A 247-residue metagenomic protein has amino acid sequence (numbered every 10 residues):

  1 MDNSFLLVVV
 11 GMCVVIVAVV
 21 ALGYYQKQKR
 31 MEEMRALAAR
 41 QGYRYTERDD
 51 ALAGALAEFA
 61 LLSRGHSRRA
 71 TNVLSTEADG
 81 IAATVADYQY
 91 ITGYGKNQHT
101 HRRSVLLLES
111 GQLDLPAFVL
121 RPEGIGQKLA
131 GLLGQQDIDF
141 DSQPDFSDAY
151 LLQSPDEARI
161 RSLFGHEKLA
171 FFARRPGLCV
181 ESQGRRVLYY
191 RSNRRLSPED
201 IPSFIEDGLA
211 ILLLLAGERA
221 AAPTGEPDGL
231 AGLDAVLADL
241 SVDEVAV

Functional and structural regions predicted by a protein language model:
M1-G11: Feature marks short, highly hydrophobic, charge-poor N-terminal signal-anchor/signal peptide-like helices that anchor
V10-A18, G111: Core hydrophobic alpha-helical membrane-spanning segments
V17-Q41: Transmembrane-cytosolic junction motif
E32-A55, A60-V247: Charged, low-complexity intrinsically disordered regions
